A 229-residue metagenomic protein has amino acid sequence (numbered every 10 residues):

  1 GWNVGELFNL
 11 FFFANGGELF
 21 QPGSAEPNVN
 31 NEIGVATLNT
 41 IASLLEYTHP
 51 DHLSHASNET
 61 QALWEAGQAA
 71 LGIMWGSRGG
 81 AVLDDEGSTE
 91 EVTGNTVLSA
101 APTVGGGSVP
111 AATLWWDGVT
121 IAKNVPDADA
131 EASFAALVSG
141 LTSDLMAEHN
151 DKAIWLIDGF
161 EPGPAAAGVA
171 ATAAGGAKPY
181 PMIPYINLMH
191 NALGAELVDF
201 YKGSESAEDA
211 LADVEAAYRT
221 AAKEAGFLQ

Functional and structural regions predicted by a protein language model:
G1-P27, I33, A69: Extracytoplasmic/periplasmic solute-binding protein
V4-F11, G34-I41, T60, R78 (+6 more regions): Stable alpha-helical elements in mature extracytoplasmic
F13-G17, A42-H49, E65, A69 (+4 more regions): Sec-exported extracytoplasmic/periplasmic mature domains
G23-S54: Glycine-centered hinge/linker elements that transmit conformational signals in sensory and ligand-binding systems
S43-H49, D85-K152: Extracytoplasmic/periplasmic substrate-recognition and gating elements
D51-A66: Short helix-initiation/N-cap motifs at beta->coil->alpha
A70-W75, A81-V82: Paired acidic/hydrophobic, glycine-rich loop segments that form the ligand-binding mouth/hinge of periplasmic-binding
G94-T103, A147-D199, E224-Q229: Long, aromatic- and glycine/proline-rich binding clefts that accommodate carbohydrate-like moieties
